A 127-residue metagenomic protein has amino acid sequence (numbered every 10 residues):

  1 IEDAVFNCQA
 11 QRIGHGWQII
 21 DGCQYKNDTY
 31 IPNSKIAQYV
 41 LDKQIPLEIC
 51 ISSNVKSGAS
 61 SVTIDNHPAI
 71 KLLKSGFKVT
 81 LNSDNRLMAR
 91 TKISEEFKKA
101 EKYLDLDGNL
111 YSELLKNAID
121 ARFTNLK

Functional and structural regions predicted by a protein language model:
I1-N7, C23-I36, S57-I70, A89-E101: Histidine/acidic-residue-rich catalytic or RNA/ligand-binding cores of hydrolases and nuclease-related proteins
V5-R12, L41-L47, G76-K78: Glycine-enriched alpha-helix->loop->beta-strand junction motifs that scaffold or abut catalytic
R12-C23, L87: Glycine-rich phosphate-binding active-site loops on the catalytic face of alpha/beta enzymes
I13, L47, D84, N125: Divalent metal-coordination and catalytic microenvironments
Q44-K56: Active-site clefts of carbohydrate-active enzymes
I51, F77-I93: Short acidic/histidine-rich active-site segments
I51, I70-L73: A post-motif C-terminal structural segment
S94-E95, K99, Y103-K127: Mid-to-C-terminal alpha-helical segments outside catalytic/metal-binding sites
